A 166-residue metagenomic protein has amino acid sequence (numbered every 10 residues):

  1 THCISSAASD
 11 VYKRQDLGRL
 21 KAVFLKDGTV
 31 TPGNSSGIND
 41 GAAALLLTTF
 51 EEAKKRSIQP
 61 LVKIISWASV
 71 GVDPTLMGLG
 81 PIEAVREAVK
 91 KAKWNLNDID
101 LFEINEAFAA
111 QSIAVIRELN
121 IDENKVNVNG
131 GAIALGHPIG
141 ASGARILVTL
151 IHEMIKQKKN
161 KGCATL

Functional and structural regions predicted by a protein language model:
T1-A8, Y12: Single conserved hydrophobic/aromatic residue that forms the stacking wall/gate of nucleotide- or nucleobase-binding
D10-L166: Claisen-condensing/thiolase-fold acyl-transfer catalytic domains that form or cleave C-C bonds in fatty acid
